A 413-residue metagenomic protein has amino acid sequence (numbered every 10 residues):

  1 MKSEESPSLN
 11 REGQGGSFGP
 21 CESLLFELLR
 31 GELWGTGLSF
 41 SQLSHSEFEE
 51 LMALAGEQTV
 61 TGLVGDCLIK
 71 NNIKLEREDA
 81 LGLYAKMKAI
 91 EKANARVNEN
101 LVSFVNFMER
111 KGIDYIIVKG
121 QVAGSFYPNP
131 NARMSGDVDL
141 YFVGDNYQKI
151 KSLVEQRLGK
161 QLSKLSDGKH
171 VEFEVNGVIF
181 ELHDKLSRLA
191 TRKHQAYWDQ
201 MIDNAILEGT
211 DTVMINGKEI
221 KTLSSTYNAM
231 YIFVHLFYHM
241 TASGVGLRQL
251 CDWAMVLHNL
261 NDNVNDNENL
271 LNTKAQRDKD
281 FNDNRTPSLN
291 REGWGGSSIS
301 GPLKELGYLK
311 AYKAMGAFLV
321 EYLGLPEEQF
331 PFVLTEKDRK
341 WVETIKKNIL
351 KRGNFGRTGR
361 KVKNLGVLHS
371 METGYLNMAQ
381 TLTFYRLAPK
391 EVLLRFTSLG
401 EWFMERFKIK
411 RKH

Functional and structural regions predicted by a protein language model:
K2-S8: Low-complexity/repetitive intrinsically disordered segments
E12, N261-N263, T273-D280, E292: Short, low-complexity, charge-dense intrinsically disordered segments
G15, T286, W294-G295: Intrinsic low-complexity tandem-repeat regions in disordered proteins
G16, D266-L270: N-terminal regions of proteins, emphasizing targeting and processing segments when present
G19-G136, F142-D262, S297-H413: Conserved NTP-donor binding/palm subdomain of two-metal-ion nucleotidyltransferases/polymerases, i.e., the charged
